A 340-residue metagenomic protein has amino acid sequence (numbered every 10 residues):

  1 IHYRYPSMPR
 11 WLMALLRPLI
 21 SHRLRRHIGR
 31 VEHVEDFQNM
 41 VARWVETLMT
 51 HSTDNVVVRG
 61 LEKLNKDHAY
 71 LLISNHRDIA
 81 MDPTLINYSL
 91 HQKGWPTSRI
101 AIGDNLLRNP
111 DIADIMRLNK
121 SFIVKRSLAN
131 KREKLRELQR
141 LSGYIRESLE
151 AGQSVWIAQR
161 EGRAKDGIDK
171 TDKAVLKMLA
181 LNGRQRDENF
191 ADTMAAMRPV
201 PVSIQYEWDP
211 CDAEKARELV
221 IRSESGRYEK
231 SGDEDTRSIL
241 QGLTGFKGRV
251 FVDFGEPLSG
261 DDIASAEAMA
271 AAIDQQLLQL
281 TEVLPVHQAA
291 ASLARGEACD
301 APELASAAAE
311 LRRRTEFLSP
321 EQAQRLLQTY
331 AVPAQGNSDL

Functional and structural regions predicted by a protein language model:
I1-Y70, H76-N87, H91, A113 (+2 more regions): Membrane-anchoring hydrophobic helices of lipid-metabolizing enzymes
V58-E62, I102-L106, P110-I112, G143-R146 (+1 more regions): Catalytic micro-motifs at enzyme active sites that drive phosphoryl/nucleotidyl and oxygen chemistry
E62, S74-D78, D104-L107, I123-L128 (+3 more regions): Short, flexible loop/turn elements at secondary-structure junctions
M81-P83, P110-D111, D166-G167, P210: Short helix/loop capping segments that flank catalytic or ligand/cofactor-binding pockets
L90-S98: A short alpha->loop->secondary-structure connector
R99-L135: Conserved nucleotide-cofactor-binding alpha/beta core module
E133-L340: Non-catalytic C-terminal accessory region of glycerolipid acyltransferases and related lyso-lipid remodeling enzymes
